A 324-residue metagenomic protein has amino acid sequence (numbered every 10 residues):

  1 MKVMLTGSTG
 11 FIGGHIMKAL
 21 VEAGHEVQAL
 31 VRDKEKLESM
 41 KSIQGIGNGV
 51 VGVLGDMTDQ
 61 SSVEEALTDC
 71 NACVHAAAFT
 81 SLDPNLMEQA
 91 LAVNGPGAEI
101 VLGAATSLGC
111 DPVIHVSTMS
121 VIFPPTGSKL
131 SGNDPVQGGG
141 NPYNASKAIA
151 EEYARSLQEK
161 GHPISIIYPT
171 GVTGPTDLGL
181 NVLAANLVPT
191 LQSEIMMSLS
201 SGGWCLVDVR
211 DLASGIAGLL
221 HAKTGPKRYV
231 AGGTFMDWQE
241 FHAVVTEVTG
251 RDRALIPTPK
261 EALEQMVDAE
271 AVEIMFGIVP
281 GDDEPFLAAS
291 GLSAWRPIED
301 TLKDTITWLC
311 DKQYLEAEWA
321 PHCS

Functional and structural regions predicted by a protein language model:
V3-H25: N-terminal Rossmann NAD(P)H-binding glycine-rich loop of SDR-like oxidoreductase domains
E35, Q44-P96: NAD(P)H-binding glycine-rich loop region in Rossmannoid oxidoreductase-like domains and their noncatalytic homologs
L82, M119-S128, V172-T176, N181: Conserved catalytic-site region of short-chain dehydrogenase/reductase
E88, V93-Y143, S165: Conserved Rossmann-fold NAD(P)-dependent oxidoreductase catalytic core, especially the SDR/UDP-sugar
E152-T176: Conserved beta-loop-beta element that borders a ligand/cofactor-binding pocket
H162, G174-A185, L219-Y229: Glycine/proline-rich active-site loop of Rossmann-fold NAD(P)-dependent oxidoreductases
N186-V207, D211: A conserved pocket-lining segment of Rossmann-fold NAD(P)-dependent short-chain dehydrogenase/reductase
G203, G215-E270, P297-I298, L302-S324: Mid/C-terminal beta-alpha module of Rossmann-like enzyme folds, strongest in SDR-family dehydrogenases/epimerases
